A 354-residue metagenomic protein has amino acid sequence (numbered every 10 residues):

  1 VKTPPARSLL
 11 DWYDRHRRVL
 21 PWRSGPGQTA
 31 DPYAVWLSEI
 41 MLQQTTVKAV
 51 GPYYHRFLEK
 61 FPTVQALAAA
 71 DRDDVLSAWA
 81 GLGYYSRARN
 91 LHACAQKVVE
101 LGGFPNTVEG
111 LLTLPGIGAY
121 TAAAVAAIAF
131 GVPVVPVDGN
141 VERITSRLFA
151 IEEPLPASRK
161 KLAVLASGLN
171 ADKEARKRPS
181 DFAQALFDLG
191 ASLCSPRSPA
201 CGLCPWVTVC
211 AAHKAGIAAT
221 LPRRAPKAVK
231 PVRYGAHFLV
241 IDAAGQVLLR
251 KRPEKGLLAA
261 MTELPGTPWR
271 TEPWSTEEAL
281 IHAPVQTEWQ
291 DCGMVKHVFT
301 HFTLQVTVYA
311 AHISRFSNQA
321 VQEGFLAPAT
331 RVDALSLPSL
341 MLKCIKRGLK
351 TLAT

Functional and structural regions predicted by a protein language model:
V1-S24, A191-T354: Intrinsically disordered, low-complexity, charged terminal extensions of DNA damage-control enzymes
T3, R7-G202, W206-A219, V232: Catalytic cores of DNA base-excision repair glycosylases
